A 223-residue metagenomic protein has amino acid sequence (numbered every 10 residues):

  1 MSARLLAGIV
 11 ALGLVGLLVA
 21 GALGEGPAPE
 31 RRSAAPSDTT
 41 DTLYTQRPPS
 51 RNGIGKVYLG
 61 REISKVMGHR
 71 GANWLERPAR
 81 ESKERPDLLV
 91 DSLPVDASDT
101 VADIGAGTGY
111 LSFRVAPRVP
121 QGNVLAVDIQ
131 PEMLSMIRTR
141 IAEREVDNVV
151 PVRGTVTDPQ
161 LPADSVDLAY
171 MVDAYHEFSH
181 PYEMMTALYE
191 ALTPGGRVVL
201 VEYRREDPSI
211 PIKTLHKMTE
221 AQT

Functional and structural regions predicted by a protein language model:
M1-E25: Sec-dependent N-terminal signal peptides
A35-D96, T100: Class I SAM-dependent transferase core
D99, G122, G196: Glycine-centered, small-residue-biased loops immediately flanking beta-strands in adenine/cofactor-binding cores
A102, A106-D158: Class I SAM-dependent methyltransferase SAM/SAH-binding core
P159-L168: A short acidic, Gly/Pro-enriched loop at the edge of an enzyme's catalytic core that lines a small-molecule cofactor
D167-Y182: A short SAM/SAH-binding and catalytic strip from SAM-dependent methyltransferases
Y182-R197: A short glycine-rich, Lys/Arg-flanked "PGG" loop and its adjoining helix->strand segment in the class I
R197-Q222: Conserved class I S-adenosyl-L-methionine
